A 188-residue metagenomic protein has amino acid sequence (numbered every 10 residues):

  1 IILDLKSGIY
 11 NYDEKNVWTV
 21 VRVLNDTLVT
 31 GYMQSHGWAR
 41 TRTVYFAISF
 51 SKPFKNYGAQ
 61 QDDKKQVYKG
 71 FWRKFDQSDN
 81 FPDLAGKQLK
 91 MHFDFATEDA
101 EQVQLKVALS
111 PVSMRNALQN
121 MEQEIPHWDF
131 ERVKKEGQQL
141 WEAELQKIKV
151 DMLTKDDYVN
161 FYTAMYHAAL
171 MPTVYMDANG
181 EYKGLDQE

Functional and structural regions predicted by a protein language model:
I1-Q187: Beta-sandwich/jelly-roll carbohydrate-recognition scaffolds of carbohydrate-active enzymes
